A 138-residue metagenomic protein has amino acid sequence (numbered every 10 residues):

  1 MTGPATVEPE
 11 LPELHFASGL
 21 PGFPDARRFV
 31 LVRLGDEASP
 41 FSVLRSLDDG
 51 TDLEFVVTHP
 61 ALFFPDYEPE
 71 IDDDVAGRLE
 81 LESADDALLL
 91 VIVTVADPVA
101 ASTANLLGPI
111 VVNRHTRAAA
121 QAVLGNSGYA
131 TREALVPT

Functional and structural regions predicted by a protein language model:
M1-D66, A84-T138: Long, compositionally biased stretches
D73-S83: Short active-site loop/helix that positions an aromatic residue
